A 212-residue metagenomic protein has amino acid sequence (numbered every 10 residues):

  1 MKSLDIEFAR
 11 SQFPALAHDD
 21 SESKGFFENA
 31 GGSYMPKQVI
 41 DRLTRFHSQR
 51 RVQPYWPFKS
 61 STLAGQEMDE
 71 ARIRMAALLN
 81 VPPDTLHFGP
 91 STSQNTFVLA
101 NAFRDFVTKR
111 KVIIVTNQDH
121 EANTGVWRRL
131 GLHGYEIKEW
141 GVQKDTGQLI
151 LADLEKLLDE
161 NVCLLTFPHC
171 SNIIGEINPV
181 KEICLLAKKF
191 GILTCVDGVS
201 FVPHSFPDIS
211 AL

Functional and structural regions predicted by a protein language model:
M1-L212: Pyridoxal 5′-phosphate
